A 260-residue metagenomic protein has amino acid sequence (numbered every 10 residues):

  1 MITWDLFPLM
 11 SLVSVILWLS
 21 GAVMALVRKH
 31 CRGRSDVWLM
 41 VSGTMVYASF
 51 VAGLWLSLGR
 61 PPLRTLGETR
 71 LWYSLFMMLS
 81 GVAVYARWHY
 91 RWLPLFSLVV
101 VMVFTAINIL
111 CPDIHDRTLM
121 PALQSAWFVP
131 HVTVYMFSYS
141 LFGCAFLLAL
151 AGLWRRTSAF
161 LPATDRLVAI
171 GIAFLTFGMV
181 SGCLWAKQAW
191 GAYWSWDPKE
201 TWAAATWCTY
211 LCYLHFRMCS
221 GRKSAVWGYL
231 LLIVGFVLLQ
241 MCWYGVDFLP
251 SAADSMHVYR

Functional and structural regions predicted by a protein language model:
W4-D116, V132-R155, F160-A189, P198-R260: Hydrophobic cores of alpha-helical transmembrane segments in multi-pass integral membrane proteins
C111, T118-F128: Flexible extramembrane loops and terminal tails that flank transmembrane helices in small membrane-associated subunits
